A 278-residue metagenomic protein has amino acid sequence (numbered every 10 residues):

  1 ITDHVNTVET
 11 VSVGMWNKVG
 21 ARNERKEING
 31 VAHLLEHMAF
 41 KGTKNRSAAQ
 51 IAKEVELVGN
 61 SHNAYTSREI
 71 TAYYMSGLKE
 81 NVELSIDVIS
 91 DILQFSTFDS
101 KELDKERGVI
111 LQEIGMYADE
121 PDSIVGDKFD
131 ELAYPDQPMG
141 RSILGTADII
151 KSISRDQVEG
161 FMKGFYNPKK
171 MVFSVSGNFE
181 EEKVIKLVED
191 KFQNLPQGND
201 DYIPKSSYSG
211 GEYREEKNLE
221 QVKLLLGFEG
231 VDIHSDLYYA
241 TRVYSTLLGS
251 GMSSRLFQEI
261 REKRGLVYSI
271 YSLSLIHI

Functional and structural regions predicted by a protein language model:
H4, A48-N199, I203, R214 (+5 more regions): Charge-rich, well-structured scaffold segments of protease-associated domains
N6-V55, Y166, D236-L248, L256-I260: Active/ligand-binding-proximal structured segments within catalytic/core domains that scaffold catalytic residues
E9, E69, S209, E220-V222 (+2 more regions): A generic structural signal for well-ordered coil/turn residues at beta-strand boundaries that shape enzyme active-site
S12-M15, L224-F228: Active-site-flanking beta-strand signature of metal-NTP-handling nucleotidyl enzymes and homologous cyclase-like
I203-S209, E259: Catalytic cores of enzymes that engage adenine nucleotides and/or redox cofactors via long glycine-rich, Lys/Arg/His
G211-K217: Short amphipathic
